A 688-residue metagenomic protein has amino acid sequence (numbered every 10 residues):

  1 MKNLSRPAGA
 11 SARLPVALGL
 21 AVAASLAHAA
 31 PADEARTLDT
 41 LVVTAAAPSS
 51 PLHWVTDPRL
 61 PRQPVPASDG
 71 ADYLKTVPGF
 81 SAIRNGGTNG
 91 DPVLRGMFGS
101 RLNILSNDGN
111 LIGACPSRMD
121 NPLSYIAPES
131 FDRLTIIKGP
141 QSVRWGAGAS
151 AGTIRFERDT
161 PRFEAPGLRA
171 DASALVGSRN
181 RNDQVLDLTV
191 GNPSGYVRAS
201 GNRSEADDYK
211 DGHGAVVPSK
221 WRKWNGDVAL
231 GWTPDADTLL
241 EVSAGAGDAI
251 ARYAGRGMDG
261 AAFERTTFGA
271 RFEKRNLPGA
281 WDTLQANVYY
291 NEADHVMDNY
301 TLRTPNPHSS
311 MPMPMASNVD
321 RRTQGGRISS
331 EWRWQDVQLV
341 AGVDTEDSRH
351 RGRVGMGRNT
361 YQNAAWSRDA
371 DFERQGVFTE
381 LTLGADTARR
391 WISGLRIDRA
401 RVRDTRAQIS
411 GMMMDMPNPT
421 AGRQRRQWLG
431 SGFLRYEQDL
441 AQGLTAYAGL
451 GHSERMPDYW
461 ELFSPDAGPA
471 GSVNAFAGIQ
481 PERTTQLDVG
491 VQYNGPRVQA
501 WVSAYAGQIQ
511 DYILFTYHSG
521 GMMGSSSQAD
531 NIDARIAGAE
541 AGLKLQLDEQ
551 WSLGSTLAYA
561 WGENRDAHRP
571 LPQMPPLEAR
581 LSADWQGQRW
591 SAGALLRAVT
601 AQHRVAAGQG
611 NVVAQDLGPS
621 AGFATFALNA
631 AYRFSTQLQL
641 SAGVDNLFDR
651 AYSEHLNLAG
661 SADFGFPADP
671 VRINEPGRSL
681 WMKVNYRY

Functional and structural regions predicted by a protein language model:
E34-A165, N180, E454, V489: Acidic, small-polar-rich N-terminal luminal/periplasmic segments of exported/outer-membrane proteins
P116, S142, R155-E157, F163-A165 (+2 more regions): Periplasmic-side early beta-strands and strand-to-turn transitions of outer-membrane beta-barrels
R158, A174-S178, N192-S194, R203-D207 (+15 more regions): Transmembrane beta-strands of outer-membrane beta-barrel pores
A170, G257-D282, S317-T323, A370-R374 (+7 more regions): Outer-membrane beta-barrel signature, preferentially recognizing the C-terminal barrel domain of Gram-negative
A206, G212-H213, D237-L284, Y290-T323 (+1 more regions): Flexible loop and strand-edge segments within Gram-negative outer membrane beta-barrel domains
L339-L444, M456, D466-P469: Signature of Gram-negative outer-membrane beta-barrel scaffolds
G384-W391, R399-A400, Q499-A500, Y505-I509 (+4 more regions): Gram-negative outer-membrane beta-barrel transporters
Q508-Q510, A598-A607, A631-Y688: C-terminal beta-signal and adjacent terminal beta-strands/loops of Gram-negative outer-membrane beta-barrel proteins
